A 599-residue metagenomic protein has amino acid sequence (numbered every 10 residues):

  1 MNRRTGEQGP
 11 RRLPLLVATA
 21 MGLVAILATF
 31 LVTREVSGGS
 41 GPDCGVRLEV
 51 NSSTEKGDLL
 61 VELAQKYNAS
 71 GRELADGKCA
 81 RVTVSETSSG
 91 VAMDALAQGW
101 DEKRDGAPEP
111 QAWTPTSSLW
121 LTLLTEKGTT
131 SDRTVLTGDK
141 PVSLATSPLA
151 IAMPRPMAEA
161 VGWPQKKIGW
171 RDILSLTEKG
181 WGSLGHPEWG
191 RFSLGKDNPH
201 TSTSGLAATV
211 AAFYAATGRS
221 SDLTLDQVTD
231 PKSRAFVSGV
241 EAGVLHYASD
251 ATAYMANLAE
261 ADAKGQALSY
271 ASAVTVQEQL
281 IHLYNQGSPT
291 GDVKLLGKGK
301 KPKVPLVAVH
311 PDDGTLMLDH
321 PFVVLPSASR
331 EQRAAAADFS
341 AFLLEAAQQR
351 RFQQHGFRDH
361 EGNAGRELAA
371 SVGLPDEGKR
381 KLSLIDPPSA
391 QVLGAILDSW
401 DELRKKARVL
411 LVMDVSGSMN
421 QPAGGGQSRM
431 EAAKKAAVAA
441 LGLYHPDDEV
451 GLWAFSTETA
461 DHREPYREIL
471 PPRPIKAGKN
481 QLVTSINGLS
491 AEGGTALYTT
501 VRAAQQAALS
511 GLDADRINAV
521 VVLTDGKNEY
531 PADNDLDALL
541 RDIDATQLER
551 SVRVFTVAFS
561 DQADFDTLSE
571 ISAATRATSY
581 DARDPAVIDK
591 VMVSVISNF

Functional and structural regions predicted by a protein language model:
N2-G22, I26-V32, V323-M413, E431: Extracellular/periplasmic juxtamembrane helices and adjacent flexible linkers that interface with membrane partners
R3-R4, R11-G22, I26-T130, T137-G138: Early extracytoplasmic/lumenal segment of secretory-pathway proteins
G128-S202, T209-V210: A conserved helix-loop-strand patch within extracytoplasmic ligand-binding domains of the periplasmic binding
V135-I151, R234-A248, L295-A328: Periplasmic-binding protein-like
A211-A308: Ligand-binding pocket segment of bilobal, Venus flytrap-like solute-binding proteins
K294-K303, G526-R583, V587-V595: VWA/integrin I-like adhesion module and closely mimicked acidic/polar interface patches used
L403-R473, T500-V501, A519-T524, T556-F559 (+1 more regions): Von Willebrand factor
P422, D448-G488, A507-A514, P531-D537 (+1 more regions): Short beta-strand-loop
